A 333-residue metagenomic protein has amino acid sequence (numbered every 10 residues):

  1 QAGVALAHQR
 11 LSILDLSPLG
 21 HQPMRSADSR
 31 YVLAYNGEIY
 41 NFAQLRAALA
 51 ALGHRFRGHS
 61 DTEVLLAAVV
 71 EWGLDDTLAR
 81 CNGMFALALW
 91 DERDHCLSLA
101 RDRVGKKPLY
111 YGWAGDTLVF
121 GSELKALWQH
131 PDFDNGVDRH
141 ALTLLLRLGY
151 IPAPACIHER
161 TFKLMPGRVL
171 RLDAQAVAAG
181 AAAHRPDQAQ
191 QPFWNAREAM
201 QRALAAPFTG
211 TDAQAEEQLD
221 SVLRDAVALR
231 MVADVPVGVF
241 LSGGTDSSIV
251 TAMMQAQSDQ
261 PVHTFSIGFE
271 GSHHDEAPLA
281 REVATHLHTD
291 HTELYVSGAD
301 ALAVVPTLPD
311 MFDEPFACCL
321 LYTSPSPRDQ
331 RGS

Functional and structural regions predicted by a protein language model:
Q1-F312: Cysteine-centered catalytic environments shared across enzyme families
E314-S324: Short, intrinsically disordered, charge-balanced linker/junction segments flanking boundaries in proteins
Y322-P325, D329-S333: Single conserved hydrophobic/aromatic residue that forms the stacking wall/gate of nucleotide- or nucleobase-binding
